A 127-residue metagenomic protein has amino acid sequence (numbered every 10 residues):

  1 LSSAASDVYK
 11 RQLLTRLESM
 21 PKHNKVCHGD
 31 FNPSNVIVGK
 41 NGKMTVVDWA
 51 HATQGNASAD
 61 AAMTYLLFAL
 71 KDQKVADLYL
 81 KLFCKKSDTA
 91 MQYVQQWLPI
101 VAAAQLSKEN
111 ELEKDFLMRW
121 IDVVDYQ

Functional and structural regions predicted by a protein language model:
L1-A5, Y9-Q12: Single conserved hydrophobic/aromatic residue that forms the stacking wall/gate of nucleotide- or nucleobase-binding
S6, N56-A57, L98: Short, well-structured alpha-helical patches and their helix-loop capping segments that border functional surfaces
Q12-S19, N41, D77-K81, K85: Replace "anionic and nucleotidyl ligands
L13, V47-A50, A69, Q92: Residues at structural and domain junctions
T15-A59: Active-site acidic catalytic loop and adjacent metal/ATP-binding pocket of ATP-dependent phosphoryl transfer enzymes
A62-Q127: Helix-rich C-terminal or lid/interface subdomains of diverse kinases
